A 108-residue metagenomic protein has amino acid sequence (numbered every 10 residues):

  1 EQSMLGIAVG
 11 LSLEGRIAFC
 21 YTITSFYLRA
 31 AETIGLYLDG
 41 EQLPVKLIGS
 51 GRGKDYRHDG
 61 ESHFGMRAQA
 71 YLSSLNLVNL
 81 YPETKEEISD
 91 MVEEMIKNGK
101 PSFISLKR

Functional and structural regions predicted by a protein language model:
E1-L11: Active-site-flanking structural segment that lines cofactor/substrate pockets
L11-R108: Conserved thiamine diphosphate
